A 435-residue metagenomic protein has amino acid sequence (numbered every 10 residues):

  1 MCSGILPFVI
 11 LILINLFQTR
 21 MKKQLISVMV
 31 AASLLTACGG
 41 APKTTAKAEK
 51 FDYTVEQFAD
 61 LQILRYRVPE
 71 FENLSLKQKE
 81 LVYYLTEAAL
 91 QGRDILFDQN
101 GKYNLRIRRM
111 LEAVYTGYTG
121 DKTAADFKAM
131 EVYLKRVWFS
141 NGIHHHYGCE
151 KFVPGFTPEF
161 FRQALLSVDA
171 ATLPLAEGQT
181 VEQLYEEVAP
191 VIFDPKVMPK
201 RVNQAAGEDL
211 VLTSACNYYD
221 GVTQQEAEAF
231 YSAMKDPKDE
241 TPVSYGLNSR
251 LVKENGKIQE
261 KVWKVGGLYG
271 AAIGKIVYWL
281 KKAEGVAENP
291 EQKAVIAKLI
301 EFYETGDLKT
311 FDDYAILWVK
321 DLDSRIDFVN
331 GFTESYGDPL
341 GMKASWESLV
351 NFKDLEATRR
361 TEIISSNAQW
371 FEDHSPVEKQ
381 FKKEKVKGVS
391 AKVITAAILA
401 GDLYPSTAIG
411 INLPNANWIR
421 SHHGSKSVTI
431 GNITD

Functional and structural regions predicted by a protein language model:
C2-R20: Short, Lys/Arg-enriched N-terminal segments with co-localized hydrophobic residues within the first ~10-30 amino acids
K22-V28: Sec-dependent signal peptide recognition, specifically the positively charged N-region followed immediately by
T36-A37: C-terminal motif of bacterial Sec signal peptides marking the signal peptidase cleavage site
A46-T116: N-terminal mature-domain "stem" immediately C-terminal to a signal peptide or N-terminal signal-anchor/transmembrane
K50, E56-L81, M198-D435: Fold-level signature of zinc-dependent metallopeptidase catalytic domains
I95-N104, D126-V137, I143-G155, E159-Q163 (+3 more regions): Catalytic cofactor-binding cores of redox enzymes
K122-K257: Auxiliary tRNA-acceptor-end handling modules of aminoacyl-tRNA synthetases
